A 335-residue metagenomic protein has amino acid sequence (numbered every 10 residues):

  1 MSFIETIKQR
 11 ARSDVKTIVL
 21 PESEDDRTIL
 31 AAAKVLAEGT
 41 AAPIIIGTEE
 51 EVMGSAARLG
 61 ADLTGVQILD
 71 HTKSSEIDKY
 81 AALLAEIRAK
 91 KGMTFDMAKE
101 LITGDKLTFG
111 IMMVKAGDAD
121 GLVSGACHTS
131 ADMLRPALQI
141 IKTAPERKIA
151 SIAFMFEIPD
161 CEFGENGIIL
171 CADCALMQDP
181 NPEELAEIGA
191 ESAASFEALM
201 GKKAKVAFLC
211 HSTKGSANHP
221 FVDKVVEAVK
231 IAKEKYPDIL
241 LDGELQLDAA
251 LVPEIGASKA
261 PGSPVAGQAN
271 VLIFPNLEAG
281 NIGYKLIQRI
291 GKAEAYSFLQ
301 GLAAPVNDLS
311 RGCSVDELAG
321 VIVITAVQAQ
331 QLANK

Functional and structural regions predicted by a protein language model:
M1-A266, V271-K335: Anion-binding alpha/beta catalytic cores of soluble intermediary-metabolism enzymes, centered on
